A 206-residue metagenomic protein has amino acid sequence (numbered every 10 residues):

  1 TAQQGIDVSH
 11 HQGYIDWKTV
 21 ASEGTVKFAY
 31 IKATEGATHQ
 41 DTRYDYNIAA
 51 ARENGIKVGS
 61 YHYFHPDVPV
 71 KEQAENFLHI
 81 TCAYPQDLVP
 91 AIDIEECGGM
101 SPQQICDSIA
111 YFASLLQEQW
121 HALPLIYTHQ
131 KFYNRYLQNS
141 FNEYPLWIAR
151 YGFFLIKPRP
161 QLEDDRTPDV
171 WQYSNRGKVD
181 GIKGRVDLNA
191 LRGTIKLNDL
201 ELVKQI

Functional and structural regions predicted by a protein language model:
T1-I15, T19-E23, Y30-W120: Substrate-binding cleft of extracellular glycoside hydrolase catalytic domains
T1-Y14, K18, E23-T25, F141-I206: Functionally critical loop-and-helix segments that line ligand-binding/catalytic clefts of soluble enzyme domains
Y14, T25-K27, D41, V58 (+5 more regions): Generic intrinsically disordered, low-complexity segments enriched for polar/acidic and small residues
T38, D67, Y133, L155 (+1 more regions): Flexible, glycine-rich phosphate/dinucleotide-binding loops and adjacent beta-alpha linkers at cofactor/substrate
R43, Y63-P69, D93-M100, I126-K131 (+3 more regions): Low-complexity, flexible helical/coil segments
N47-A51, V68-E72, M100-Q104, T128-N134 (+2 more regions): Noncatalytic linker/hinge segments flanking ATPase motor cores
I80, D87, R135-Y136, G181: Flexible, surface-exposed loop/gating regions in the mature catalytic domains of secreted/periplasmic hydrolases
L88-L162: Catalytic domains of cell-wall/extracellular-matrix polysaccharide-remodeling enzymes, centered on de-N-acetylation
